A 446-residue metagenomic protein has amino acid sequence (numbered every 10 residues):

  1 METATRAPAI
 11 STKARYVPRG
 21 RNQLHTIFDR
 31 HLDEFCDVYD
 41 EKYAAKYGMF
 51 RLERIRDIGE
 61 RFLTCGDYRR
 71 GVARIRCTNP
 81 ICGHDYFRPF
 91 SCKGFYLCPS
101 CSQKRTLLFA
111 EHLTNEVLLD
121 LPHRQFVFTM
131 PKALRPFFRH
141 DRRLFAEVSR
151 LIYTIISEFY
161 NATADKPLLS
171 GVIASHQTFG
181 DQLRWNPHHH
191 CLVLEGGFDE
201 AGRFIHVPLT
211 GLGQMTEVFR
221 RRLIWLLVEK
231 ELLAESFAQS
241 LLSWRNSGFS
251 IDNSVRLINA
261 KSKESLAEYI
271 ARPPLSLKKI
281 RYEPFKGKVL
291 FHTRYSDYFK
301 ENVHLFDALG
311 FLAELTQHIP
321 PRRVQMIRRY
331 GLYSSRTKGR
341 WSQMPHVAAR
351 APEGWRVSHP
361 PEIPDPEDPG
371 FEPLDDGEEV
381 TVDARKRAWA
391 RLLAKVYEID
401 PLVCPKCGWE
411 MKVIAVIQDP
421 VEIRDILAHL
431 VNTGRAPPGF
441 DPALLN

Functional and structural regions predicted by a protein language model:
M1-N446: Detector for conserved single-position "signature" residues within domains
